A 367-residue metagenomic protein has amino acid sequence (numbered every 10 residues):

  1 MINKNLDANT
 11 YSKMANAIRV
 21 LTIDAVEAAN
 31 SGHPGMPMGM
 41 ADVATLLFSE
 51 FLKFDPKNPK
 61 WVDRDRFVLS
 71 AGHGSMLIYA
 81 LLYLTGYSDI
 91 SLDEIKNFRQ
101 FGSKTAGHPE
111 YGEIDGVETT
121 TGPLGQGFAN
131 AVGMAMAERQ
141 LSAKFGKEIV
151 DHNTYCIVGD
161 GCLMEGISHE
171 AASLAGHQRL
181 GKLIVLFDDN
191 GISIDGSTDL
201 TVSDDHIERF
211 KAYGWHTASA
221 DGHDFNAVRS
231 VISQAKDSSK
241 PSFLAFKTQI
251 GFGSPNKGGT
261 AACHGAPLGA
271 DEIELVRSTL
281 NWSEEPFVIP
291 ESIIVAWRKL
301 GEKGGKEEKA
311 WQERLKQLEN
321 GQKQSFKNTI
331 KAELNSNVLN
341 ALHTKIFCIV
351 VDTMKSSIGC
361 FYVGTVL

Functional and structural regions predicted by a protein language model:
M1-T154, V295-L367: Thiamine diphosphate
P56-K57, E113-I114, T119-K299: Glycine-rich ThDP/TPP pyrophosphate-binding loop and its adjacent helix/strand module within ThDP-dependent enzymes
